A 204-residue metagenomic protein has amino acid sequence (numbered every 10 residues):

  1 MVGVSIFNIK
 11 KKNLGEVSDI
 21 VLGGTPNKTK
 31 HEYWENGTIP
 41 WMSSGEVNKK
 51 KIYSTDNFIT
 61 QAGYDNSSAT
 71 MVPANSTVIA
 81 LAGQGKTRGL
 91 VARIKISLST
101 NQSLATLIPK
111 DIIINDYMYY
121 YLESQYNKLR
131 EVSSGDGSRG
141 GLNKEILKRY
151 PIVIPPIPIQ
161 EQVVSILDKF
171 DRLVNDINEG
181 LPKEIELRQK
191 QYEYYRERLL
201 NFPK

Functional and structural regions predicted by a protein language model:
M1-G24, E184, K190, Y195: Non-catalytic DNA-recognition/assembly elements of restriction-modification systems
I9-L14, I39, V72-I79, L147 (+2 more regions): Short, structured motif recognition centered on aromatic/hydrophobic residues
G15-K30, G45-A74: Sequence-specific dsDNA recognition surfaces
S43-S44, F58-E123: A short beta-sheet element
I96-T100, D171-R172, L181-E197: Short amphipathic alpha-helical linker/capping segments at the junctions of internal repeats and modular domains
L98-A105, G137-P155: A short glycine-rich beta-alpha junction/loop motif
